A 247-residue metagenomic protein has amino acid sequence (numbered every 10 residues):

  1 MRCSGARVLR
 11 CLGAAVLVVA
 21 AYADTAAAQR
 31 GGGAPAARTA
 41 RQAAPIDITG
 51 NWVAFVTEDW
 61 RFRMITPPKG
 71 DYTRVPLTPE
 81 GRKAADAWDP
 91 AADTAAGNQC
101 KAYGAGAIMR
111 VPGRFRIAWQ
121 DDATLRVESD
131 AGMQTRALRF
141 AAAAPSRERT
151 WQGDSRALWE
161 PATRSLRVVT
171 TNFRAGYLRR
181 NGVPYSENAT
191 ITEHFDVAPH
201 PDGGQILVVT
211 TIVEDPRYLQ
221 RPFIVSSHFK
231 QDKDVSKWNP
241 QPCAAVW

Functional and structural regions predicted by a protein language model:
M1-V8: N-terminal secretory signal peptides that target proteins for export/translocation
R10-A21: Bacterial N-terminal signal peptides
D24-W247: PEST-like low-complexity, intrinsically disordered acidic/proline/serine-rich tracts that flank trafficking/processing
